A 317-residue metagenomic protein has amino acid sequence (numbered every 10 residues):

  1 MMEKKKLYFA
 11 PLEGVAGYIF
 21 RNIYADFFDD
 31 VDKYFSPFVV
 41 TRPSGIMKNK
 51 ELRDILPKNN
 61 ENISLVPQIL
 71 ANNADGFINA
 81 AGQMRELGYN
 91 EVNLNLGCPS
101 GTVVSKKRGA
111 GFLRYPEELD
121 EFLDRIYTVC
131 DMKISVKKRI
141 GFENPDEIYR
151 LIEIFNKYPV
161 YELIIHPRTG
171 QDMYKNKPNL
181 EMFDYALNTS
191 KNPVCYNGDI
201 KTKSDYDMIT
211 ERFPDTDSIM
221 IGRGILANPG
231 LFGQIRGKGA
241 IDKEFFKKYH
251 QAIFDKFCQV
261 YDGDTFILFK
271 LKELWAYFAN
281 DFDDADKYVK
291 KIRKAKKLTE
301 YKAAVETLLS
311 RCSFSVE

Functional and structural regions predicted by a protein language model:
M1-E317: Flavin-dependent oxidoreductase catalytic cores
